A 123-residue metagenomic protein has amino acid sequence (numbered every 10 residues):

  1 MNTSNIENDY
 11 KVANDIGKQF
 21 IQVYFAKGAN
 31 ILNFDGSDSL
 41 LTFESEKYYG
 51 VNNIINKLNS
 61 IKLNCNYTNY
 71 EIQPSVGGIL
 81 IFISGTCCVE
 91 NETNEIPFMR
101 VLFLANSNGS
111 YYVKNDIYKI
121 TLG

Functional and structural regions predicted by a protein language model:
M1, I6, F82, E90-G123: Short beta-strand edge/turn micro-motifs at domain boundaries
M1-A26: Short, low-complexity N-terminal intrinsically disordered segments enriched in polar/charged residues
D15-V23, N30-N33, N53, F82: Acidic, Ser/Thr-rich intrinsically disordered and amphipathic helical segments
F25-N30, G36-S39, N59, L63 (+3 more regions): Short amphipathic alpha-helices and their capping/turn residues within compact interaction modules
G28, N69-E71, T86-N91, F98-R100: Eukaryotic intrinsically disordered and solvent-exposed regulatory patches
L32-G77: A solvent-exposed, acidic/Ser-Thr-rich amphipathic alpha-helical stretch
S75-C87: A short hydrophobic beta-strand element
